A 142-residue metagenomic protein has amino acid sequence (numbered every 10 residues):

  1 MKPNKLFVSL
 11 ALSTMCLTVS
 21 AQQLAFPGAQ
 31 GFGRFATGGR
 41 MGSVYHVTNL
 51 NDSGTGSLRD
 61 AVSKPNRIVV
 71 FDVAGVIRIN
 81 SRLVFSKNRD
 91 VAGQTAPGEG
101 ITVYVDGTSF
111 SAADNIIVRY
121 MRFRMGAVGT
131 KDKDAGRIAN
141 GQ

Functional and structural regions predicted by a protein language model:
M1-Q22: Bacterial Sec-dependent N-terminal signal peptides
F7-L10, T14, G54, I68 (+2 more regions): Generic hydrophobic alpha-helical segments
V8-L10, A36, N80: Residues embedded in well-ordered secondary-structure elements
L12-T14, G39-R40, V84, A96: A generic structural signal for short, non-catalytic loop/turn and secondary-structure boundary residues
A21, D52, N66, A96 (+1 more regions): Residue-level marker of positions within ordered structural domains that often coincide with functionally constrained
L24-V69: Acidic Gly/Asp/Thr-rich repetitive segments characteristic of extracellular carbohydrate-active and adhesion proteins
R59-P65, V76-A92, E99-Y120, M125-Q142: Extracellular beta-strand-rich solenoid/capping regions of secreted or surface-exposed proteins that bind or remodel
D72: A cross-family glycoside hydrolase active-site/sugar-binding cleft signature
